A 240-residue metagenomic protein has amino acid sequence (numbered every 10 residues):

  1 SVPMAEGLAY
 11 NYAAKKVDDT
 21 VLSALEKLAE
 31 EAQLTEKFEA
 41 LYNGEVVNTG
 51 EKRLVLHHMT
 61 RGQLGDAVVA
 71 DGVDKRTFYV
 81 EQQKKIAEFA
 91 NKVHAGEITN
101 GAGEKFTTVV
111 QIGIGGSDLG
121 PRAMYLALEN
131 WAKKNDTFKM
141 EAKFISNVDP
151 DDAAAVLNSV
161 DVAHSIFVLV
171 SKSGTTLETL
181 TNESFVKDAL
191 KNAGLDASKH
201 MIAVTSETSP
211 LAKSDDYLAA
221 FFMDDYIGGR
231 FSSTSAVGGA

Functional and structural regions predicted by a protein language model:
S1-A102: Extended, charge-enriched "interface" segments that sit outside catalytic cores
A87-G96, A102-G239: Glycine-rich phosphate-binding loops that contact phosphosugars or nucleotide phosphates
